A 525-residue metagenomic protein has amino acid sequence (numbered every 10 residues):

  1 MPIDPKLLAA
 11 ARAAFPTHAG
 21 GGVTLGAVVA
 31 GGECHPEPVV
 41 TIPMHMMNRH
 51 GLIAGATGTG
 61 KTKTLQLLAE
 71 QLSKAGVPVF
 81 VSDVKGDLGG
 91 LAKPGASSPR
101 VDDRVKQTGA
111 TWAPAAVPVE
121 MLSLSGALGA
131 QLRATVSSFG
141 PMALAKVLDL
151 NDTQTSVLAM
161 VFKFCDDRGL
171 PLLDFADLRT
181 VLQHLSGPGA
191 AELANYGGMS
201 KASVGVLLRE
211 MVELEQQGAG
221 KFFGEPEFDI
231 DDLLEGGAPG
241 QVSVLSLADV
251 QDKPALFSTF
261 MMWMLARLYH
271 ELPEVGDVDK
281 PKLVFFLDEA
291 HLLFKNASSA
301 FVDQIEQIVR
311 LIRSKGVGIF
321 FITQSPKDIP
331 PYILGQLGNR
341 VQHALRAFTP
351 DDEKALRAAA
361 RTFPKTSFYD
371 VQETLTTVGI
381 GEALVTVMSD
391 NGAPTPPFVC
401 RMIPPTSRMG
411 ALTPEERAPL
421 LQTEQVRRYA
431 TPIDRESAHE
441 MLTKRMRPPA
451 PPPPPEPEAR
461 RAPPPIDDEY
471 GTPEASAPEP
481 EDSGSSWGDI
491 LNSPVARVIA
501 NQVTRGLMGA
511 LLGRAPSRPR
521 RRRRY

Functional and structural regions predicted by a protein language model:
M1-A56, K63-A75, V79-F80, K85-T108 (+4 more regions): Basic- and hydrophobic-enriched, low-structure N-terminal and domain-boundary segments that flank ATP-binding catalytic
M1-T17, V29, C34, A130-S137 (+3 more regions): Conserved P-loop NTPase motor module
P2-I3, L7, L67-A69, A92-T111 (+1 more regions): Conserved ATP-driven motor cores of ASCE-family P-loop NTPases powering translocation/secretion/packaging/pilus
L25-L52, E225-S243, K280, L293-V302 (+2 more regions): Active-site-adjacent "gating/activation" loops or surface patches in catalytic cores
H45, A54-A56, S82, L122-L124 (+7 more regions): Generic beta-strand/beta-sheet core signal
A69-V79, G86-Q307, I333, T377-V378 (+1 more regions): P-loop NTPase motor domains
W487, L491-A515: Membrane-active amphipathic alpha-helices enriched in small hydrophobic residues
L511-Y525: Intrinsically disordered, low-complexity segments
